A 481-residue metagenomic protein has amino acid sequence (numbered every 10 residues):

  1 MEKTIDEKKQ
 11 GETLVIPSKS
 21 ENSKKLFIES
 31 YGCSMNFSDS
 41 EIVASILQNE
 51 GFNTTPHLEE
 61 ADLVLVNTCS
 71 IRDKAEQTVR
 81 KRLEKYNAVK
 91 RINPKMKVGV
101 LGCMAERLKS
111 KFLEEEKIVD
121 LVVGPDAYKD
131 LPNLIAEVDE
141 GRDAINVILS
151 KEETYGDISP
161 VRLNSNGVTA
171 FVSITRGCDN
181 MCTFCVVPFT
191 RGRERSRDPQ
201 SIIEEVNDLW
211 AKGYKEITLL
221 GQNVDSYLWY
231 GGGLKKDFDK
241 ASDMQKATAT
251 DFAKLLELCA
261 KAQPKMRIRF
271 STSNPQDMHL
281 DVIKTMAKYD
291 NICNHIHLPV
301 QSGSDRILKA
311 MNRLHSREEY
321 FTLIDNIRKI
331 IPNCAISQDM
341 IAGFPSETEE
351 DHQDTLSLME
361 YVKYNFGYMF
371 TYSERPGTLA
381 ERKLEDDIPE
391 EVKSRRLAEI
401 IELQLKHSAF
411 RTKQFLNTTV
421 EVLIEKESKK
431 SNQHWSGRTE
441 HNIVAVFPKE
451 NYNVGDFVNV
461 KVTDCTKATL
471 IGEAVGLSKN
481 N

Functional and structural regions predicted by a protein language model:
M1-Y227, D251, D281, E318-K329 (+4 more regions): Proteins enriched for Cys/Gly/acidic motifs involved in redox and nucleic-acid/cofactor modification
V98-G102, R107, A211-E349, E360: Conserved SAM/AdoMet-binding glycine-rich loop
N164-V168, C178-N180, I292, S302 (+5 more regions): Short flexible coil/turn linkers enriched for glycine and charged/polar residues that connect secondary-structure
C182, I202, L219, F270 (+6 more regions): Conserved, mostly hydrophobic/aromatic
G221, T272-N274, V300-S302, Q338-A342 (+6 more regions): Active-site proximal loops enriched in glycine and acidic residues that flank catalytic Cys/His/Asp and coordinate
D305, I336, E374-E381: Short acidic (Asp/Glu) and glycine-rich catalytic loops that position anionic groups and cofactors
A380-N481: Terminal RNA-binding accessory module
